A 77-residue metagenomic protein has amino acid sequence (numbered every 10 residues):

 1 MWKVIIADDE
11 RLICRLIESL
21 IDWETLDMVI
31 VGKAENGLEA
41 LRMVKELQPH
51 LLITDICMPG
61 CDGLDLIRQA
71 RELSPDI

Functional and structural regions predicted by a protein language model:
M1-K3: Non-catalytic signal-transmission and effector/linker regions of two-component phosphorelay proteins
I6, K33: Conserved SAM-binding loop
D8, D55: Active-site residues of response regulator receiver
R11-G32: Two-component/phosphorelay signaling modules centered on CheY-like receiver
T25, K45-L47, Q69-D76: Conserved phosphotransfer cores of two-component systems
N36-E39, D62-D65: Acidic catalytic/metal-coordinating carboxylates
L47-I53: Active-site beta3 strand of CheY-like receiver
M58: Receiver (REC) domain active-site loop signature in two-component systems and cognate sites in sensor histidine kinases
